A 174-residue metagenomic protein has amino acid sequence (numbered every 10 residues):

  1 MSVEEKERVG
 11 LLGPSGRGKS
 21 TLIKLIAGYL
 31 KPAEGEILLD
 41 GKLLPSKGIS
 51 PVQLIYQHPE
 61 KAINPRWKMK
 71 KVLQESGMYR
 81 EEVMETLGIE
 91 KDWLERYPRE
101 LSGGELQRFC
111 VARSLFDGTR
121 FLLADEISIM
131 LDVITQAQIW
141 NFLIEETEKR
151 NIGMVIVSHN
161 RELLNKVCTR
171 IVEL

Functional and structural regions predicted by a protein language model:
L12-P14: The feature captures the beta-strand-to-loop junction immediately N-terminal to the Walker
A27: Helix-to-loop junction immediately C-terminal to a conserved catalytic motif
G35-G48, Y79: Conserved ABC transporter NBD signature motif
H58, P65-R80: Q-loop/switch helix immediately C-terminal to the Walker
R80-D92: Conserved ABC ATPase "signature" region
Y97-L101, E105: Conserved ABC ATPase signature
V111, L123: Hydrophobic anchor residue at the start of the ABC signature
